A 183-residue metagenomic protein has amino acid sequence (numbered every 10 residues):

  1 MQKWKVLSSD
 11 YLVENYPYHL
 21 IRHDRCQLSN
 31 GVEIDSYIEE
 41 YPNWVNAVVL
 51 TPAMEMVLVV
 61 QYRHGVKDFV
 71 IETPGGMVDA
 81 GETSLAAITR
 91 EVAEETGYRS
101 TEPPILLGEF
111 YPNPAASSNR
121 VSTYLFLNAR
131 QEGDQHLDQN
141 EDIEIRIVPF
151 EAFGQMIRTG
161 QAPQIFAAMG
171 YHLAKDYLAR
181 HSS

Functional and structural regions predicted by a protein language model:
M1-Y11: A short, amphipathic edge element
V6, I21-H23, D35, V59 (+2 more regions): Hydrophobic residues on conserved beta-strands that form the core of alpha/beta folds
D10-N46, P52: Acidic, metal-coordinating catalytic segment for phosphate/diphosphate chemistry, firing primarily on the Nudix
S29-N30, T51-A53, Y62, L127-Q131 (+2 more regions): Short loop segments at secondary-structure junctions
I34, Y41-N46, V78-I165: Unchanged
N43-E72: A glycine-rich, hydrophobic loop/mini-helix early in the fold
G154-S183: Long hydrophobic alpha-helical segments typical of transmembrane helices together with their membrane-interfacial
